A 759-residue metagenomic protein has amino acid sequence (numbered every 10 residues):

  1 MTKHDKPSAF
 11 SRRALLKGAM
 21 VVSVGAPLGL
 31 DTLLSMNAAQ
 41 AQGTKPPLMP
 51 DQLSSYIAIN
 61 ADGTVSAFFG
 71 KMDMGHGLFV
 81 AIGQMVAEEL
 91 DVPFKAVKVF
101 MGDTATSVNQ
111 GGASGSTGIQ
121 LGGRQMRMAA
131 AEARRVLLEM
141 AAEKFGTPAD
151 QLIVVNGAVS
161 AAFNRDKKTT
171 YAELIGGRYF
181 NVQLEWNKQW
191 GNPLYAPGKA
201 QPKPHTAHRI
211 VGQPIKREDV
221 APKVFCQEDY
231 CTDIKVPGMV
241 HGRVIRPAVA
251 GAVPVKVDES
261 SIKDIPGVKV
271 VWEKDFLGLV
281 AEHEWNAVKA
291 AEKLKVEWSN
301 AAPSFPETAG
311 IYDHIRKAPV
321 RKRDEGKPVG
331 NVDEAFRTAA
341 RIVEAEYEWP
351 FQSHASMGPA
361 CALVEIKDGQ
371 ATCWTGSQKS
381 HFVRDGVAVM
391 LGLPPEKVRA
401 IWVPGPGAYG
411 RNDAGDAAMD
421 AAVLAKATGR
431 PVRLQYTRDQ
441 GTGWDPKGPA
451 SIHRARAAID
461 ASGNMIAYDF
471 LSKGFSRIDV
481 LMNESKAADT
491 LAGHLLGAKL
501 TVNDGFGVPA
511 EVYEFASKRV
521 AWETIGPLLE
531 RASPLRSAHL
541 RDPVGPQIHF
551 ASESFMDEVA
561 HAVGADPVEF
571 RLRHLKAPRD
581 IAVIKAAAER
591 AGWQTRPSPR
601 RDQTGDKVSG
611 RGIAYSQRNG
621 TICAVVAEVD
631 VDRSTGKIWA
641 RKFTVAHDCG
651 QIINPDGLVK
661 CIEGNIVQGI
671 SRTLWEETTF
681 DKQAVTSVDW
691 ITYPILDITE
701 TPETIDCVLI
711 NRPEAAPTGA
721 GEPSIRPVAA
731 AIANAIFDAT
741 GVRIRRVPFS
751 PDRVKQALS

Functional and structural regions predicted by a protein language model:
M1-F10: N-terminal secretory signal peptides
F10-L33, F570: N-terminal export leaders
M20-V22, V65-G112: N-terminal cofactor/phosphate-binding cores enriched in small/glycine residues, especially glycine-rich loops such as
S35-A41: Boundary at the C-terminal end of the N-terminal hydrophobic targeting segment
A41-P47, Q52, A87-E89, K95-E325 (+1 more regions): Flexible, low-hydrophobicity surface segments
Q42-A81, M85, P222, E228 (+5 more regions): Conserved beta-alpha junction segments in alpha/beta enzyme cores
A87-N109, L138-T169, K256, M390-R399 (+5 more regions): C-terminal catalytic domains of large/alpha subunits in multi-subunit enzymes
I119-G122, G176-D233, E325-A362, D368 (+1 more regions): Glycine-rich loop/linker segments at domain edges
